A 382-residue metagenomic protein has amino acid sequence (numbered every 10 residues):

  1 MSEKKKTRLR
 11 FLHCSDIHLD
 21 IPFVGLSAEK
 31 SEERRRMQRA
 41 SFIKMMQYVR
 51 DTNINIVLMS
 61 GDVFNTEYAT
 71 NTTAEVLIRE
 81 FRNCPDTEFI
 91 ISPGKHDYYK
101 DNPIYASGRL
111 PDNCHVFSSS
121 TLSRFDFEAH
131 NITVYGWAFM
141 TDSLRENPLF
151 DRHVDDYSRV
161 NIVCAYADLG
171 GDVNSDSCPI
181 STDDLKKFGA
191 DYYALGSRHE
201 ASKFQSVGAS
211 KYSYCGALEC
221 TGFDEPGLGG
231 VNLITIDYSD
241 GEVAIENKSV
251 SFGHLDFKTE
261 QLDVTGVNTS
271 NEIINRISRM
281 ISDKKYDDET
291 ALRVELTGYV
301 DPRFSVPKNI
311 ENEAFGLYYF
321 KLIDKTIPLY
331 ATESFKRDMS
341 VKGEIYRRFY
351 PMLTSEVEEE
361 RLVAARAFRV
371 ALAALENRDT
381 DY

Functional and structural regions predicted by a protein language model:
M1-E75, A374-Y382: N-terminal active-site segment of His-dependent metallophosphoesterases
S2, I56, N65-G222, L228-G230 (+1 more regions): His/Asp/Glu-rich metal-coordinating catalytic cores of metallo-dependent phosphodiesterases/hydrolases acting on
S2-K30, G229, T235-T259: Domain-start "cap" segments at the beginnings of catalytic or binding domains
K5, Y238-Y382: Accessory, non-catalytic peripheral segments of nucleic-acid enzymes
R8, N53-I54, T133, G189 (+1 more regions): Short loop/turn motifs at secondary-structure junctions
K44-T52, E80, R279-D283: A generic secondary-structure signal
V49-N53, E128, D156-Y157, K284-D287: Glycine-rich phosphate-binding loop signature in dinucleotide/nucleotide-binding domains
